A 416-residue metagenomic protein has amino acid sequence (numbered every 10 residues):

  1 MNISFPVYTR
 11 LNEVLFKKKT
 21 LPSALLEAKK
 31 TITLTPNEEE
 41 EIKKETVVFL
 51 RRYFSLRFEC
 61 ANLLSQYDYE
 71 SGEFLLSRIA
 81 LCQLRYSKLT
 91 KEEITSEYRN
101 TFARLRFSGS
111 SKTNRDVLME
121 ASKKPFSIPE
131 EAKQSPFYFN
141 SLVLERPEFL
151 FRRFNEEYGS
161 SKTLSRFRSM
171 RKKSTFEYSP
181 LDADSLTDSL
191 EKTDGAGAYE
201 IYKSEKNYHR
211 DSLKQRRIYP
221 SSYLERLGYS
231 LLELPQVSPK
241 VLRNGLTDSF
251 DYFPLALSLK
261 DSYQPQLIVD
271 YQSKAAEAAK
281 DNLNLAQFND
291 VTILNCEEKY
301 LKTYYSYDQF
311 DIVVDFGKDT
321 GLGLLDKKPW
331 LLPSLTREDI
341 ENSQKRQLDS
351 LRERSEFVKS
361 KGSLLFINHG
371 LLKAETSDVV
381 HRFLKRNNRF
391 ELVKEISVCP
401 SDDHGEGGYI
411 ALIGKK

Functional and structural regions predicted by a protein language model:
M1-R216: Class I Rossmann-like S-adenosyl-L-methionine
S238-T247: Conserved class I S-adenosyl-L-methionine
D248-S262: Conserved SAM-binding loop of SAM-dependent methyltransferases across substrates and taxa, primarily the Class I
D261, V358-S360: Helix-to-beta-strand junctions that scaffold the AdoMet/dcAdoMet cofactor pocket in Class I SAM-dependent enzymes
P265-D270: Conserved SAM-binding motif I beta-strand of class I
Y271-K274, A278, L331-F357: Glycine-rich S-adenosyl-L-methionine
E277-Y305: S-adenosyl-L-methionine
E297-K327, R337-E341, K345-L348, S360-K416: C-terminal catalytic and target-recognition region of SAM-dependent MTase-like enzymes, primarily methyltransferases
